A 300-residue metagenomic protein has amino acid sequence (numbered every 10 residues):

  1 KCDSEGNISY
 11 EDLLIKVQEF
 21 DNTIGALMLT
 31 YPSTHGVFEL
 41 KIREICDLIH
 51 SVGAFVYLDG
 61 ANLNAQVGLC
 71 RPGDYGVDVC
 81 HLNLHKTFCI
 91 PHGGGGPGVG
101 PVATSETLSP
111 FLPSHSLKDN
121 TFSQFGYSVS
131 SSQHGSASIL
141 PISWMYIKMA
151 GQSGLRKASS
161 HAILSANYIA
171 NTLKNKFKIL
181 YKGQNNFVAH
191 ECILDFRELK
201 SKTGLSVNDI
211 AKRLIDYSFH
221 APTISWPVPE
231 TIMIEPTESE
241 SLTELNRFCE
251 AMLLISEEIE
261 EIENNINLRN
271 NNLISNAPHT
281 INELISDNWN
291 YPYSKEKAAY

Functional and structural regions predicted by a protein language model:
K1-L117, Q124, L205: Conserved PLP-enzyme active-site core in the AAT-like
G6, S136-I139, T203: Generic alpha-helical segment signature
Q18-G25, D47-A54, V77, S105-P113 (+6 more regions): Generic secondary-structure signature for well-ordered alpha-helical cores
E19, G135-S138, Q184: A generic short alpha-helical patch detector that favors 3-5-residue windows in or near N-terminal regions
L29, V102-T104, M145, L194 (+1 more regions): Hydrophobic side chains in beta-strands
S33, N62, K86, A137 (+2 more regions): Short, flexible loop/turn elements at secondary-structure junctions
C70, S123, S128-S130, I147-Y300: Non-catalytic terminal extensions of PLP-dependent enzymes
V129-I142: PLP-dependent aminotransferase class I/II
